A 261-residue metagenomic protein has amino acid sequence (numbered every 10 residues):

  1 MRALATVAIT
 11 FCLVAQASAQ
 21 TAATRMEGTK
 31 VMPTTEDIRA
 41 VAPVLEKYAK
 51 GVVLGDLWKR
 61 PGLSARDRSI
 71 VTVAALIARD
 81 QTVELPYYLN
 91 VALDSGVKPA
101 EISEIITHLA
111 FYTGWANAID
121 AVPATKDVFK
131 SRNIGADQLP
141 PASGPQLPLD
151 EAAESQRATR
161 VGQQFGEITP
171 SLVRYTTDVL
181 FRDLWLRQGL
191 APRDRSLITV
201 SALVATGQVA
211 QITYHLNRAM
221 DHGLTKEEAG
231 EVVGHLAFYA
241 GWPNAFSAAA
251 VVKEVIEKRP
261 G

Functional and structural regions predicted by a protein language model:
A5-Q16: Bacterial N-terminal signal peptides
Q20-R66, R79, P86-N90, D94 (+4 more regions): Acidic, glycine/proline-rich low-complexity segments that act as flexible tails and inter-domain linkers
S64, K98-S103, A191, T225-E227: Helix N-cap / loop-to-helix initiation motif
R68-L76, L85, I105-I106, R195-L203 (+1 more regions): Short, structured motif recognition centered on aromatic/hydrophobic residues
L109-Y112, F129: Hydrophobic alpha-helical segments and helix pairs
V204, A210-Q211: Intrinsically disordered, low-complexity segments enriched in Gly and acidic/Ser/Thr residues that form flexible
L216, H222, E227-L236, A240: Extended hydrophobic/aromatic segments used for targeting, binding, or gating
